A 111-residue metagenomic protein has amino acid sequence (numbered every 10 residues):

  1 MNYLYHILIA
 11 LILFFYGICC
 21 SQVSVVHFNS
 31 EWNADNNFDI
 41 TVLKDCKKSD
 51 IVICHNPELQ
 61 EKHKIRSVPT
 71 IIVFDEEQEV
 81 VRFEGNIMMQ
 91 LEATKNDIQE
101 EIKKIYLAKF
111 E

Functional and structural regions predicted by a protein language model:
H6-G17: Bacterial N-terminal signal peptides
C20-S49: Local sequence-structure signature of Cys/Sec-based thiol-disulfide redox active-site neighborhoods
I51-V52, H63, Q90-T94: Extracytoplasmic/periplasmic, Sec-exported soluble proteins
C54-E58: N-terminal post-signal-peptidase region of extra-cytosolic proteins
Q60-K62, F83: Short, charged, surface-exposed secondary-structure boundary motifs
H63-F74: Structural micro-motif
V73-E111: Non-catalytic, surface beta->alpha helical segment in thiol-disulfide oxidoreductase systems
